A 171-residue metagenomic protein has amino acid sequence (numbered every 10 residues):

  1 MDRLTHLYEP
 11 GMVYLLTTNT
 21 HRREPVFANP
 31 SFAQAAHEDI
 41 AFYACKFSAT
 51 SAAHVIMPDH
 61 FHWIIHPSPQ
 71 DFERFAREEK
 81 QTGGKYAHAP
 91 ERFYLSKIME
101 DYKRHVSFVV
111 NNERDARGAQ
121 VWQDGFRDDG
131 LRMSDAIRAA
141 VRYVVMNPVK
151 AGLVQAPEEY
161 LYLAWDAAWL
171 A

Functional and structural regions predicted by a protein language model:
M1-A171: Short catalytic/metal-binding and nucleic-acid-binding patches
